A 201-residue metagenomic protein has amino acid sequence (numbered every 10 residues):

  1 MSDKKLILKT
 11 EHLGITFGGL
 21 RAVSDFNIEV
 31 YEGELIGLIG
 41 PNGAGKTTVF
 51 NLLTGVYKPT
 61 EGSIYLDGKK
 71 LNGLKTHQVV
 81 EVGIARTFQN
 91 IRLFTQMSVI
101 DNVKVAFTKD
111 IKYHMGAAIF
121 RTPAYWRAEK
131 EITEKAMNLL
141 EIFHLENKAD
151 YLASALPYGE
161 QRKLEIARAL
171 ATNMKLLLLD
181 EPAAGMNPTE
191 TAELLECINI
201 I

Functional and structural regions predicted by a protein language model:
S2-I201: Glycine-rich phosphate-binding loops of nucleotide-dependent enzymes
